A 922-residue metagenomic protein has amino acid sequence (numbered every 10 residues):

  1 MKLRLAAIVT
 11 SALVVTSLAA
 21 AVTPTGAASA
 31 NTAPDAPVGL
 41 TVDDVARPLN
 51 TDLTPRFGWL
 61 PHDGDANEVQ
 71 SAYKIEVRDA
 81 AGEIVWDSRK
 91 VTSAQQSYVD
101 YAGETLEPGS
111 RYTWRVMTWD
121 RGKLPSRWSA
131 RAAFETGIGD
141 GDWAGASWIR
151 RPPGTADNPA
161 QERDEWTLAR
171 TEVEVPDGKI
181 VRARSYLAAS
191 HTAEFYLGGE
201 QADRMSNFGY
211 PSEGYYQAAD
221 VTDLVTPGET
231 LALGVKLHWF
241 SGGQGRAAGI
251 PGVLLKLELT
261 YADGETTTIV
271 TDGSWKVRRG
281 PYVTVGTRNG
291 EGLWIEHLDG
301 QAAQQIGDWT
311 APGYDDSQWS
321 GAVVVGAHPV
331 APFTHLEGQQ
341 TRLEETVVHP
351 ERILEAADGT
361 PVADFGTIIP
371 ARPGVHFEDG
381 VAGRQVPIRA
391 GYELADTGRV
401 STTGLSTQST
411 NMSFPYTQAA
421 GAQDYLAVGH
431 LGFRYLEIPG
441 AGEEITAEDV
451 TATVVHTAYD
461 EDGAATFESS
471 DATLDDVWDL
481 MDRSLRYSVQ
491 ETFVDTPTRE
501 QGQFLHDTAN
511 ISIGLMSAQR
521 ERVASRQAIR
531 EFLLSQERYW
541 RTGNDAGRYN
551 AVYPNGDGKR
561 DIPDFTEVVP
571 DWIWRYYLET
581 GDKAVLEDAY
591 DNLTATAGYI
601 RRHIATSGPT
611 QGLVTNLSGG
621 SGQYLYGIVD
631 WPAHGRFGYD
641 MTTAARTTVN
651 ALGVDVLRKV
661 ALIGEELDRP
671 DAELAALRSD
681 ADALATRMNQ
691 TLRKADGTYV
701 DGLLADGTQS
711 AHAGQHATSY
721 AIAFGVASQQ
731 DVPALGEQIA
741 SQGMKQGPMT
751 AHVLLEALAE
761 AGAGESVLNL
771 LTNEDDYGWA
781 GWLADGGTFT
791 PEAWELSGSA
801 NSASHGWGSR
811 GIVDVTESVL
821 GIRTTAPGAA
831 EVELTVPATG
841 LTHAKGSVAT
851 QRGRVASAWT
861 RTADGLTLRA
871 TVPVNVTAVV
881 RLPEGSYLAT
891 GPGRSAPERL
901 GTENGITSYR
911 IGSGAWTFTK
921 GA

Functional and structural regions predicted by a protein language model:
M1-A30: Secretory targeting and sorting signals
A33-T498, D507, V523-A524, R541-N544 (+4 more regions): Extracellular/oxidizing-compartment recognition motifs
V99-D100, P361-F365, Q423-L426, Y699 (+3 more regions): Generic recognition of long tandem-repeat/solenoid scaffolds
K123, G264, T850-R854, N875 (+1 more regions): Glycine-centered tight beta-turn/hairpin loop motif at sheet-sheet or coil-to-beta transitions
A193-L197, I438, R881-S895: Solvent-exposed beta-hairpin/edge-strand motifs
L197-G198, A262, T850, G891-P892 (+1 more regions): Structural motif
A202, P227, A232, S241-G243 (+2 more regions): Active-site core of glycosidic bond-cleaving carbohydrate-active enzymes
Y435, A878, E898-A922: C-terminal beta-strand-rich structural cap/linker in extracellular carbohydrate-active enzymes
